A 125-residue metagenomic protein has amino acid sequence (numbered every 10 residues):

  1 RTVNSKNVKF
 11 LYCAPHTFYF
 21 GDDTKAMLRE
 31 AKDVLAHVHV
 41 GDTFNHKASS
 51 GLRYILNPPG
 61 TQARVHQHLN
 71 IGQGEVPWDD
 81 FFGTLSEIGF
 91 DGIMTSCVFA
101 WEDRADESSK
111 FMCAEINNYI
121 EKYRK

Functional and structural regions predicted by a protein language model:
R1, L28, K32, F82-S86 (+2 more regions): A structural alpha-helix within SAM-dependent methyltransferase catalytic domains
R1-E75: Acidic/histidine-rich catalytic cores of soluble enzymes
T2-V8, E87-F90, K122-K125: Short helix-capping segments at alpha-helix termini
H37, G92-I93: Residues at the N-termini of beta-strands
Q73-E87: A short, acidic, amphipathic alpha-helical segment used as a generic capping/interface helix at domain edges
I93-S108: A short, acidic, flexible beta-alpha connecting loop/helix-capping segment that sits on the rim of active
A105-R124: C-terminal helical cap(s) of enzyme catalytic domains, especially alpha/beta-barrels
